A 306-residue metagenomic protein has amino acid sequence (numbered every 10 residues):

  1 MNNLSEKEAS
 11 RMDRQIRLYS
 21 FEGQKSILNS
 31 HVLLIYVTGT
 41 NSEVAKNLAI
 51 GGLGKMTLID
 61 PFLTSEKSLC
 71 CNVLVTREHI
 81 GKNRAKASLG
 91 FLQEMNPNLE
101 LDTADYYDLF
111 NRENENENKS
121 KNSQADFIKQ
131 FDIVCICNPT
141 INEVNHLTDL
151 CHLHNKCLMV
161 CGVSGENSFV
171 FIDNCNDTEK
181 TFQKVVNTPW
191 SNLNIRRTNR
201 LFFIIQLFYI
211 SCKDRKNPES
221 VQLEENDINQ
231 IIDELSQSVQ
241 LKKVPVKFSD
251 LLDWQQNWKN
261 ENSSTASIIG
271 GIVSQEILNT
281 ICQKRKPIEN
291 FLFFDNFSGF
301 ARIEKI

Functional and structural regions predicted by a protein language model:
M1-I306: Adenine nucleotide-associated cytosolic modules
